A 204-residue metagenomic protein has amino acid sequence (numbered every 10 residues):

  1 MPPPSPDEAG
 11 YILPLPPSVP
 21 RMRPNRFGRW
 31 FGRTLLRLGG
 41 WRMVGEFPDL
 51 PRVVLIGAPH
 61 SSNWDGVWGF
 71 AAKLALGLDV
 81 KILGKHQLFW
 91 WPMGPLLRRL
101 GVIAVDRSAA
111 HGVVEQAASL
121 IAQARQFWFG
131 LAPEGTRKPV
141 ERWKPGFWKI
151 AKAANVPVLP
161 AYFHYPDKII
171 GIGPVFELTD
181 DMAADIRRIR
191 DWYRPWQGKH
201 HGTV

Functional and structural regions predicted by a protein language model:
P2-M43: Extreme N-terminal tail/first-helix region
R21, L38-P195, H200-V204: Soluble catalytic domains of membrane acyltransferases
